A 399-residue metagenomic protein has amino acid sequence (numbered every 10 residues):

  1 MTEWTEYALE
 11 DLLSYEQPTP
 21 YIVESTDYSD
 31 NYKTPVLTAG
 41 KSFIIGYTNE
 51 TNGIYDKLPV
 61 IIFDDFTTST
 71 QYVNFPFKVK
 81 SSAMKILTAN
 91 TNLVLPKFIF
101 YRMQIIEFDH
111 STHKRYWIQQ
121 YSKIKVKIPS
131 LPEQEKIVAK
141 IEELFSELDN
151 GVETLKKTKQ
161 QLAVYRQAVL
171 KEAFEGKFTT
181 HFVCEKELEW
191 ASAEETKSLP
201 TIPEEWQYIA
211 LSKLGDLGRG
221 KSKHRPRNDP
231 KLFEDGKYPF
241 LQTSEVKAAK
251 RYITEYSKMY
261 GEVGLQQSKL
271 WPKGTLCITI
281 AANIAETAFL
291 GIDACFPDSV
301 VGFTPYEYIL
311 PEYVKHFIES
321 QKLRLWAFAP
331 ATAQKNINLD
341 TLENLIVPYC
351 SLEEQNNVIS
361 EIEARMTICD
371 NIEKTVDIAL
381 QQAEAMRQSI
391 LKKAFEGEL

Functional and structural regions predicted by a protein language model:
M1-E6, I128-C184, N344-L399: Amphipathic alpha-helical coiled-coil/heptad-repeat segments
M1-P20, D30-S42, K127, L131-V138 (+8 more regions): Non-catalytic DNA-recognition/assembly elements of restriction-modification systems
A8-L12, T67-I128, L211-D216, K247-T254 (+4 more regions): Basic, amphipathic alpha-helical recognition segments used for DNA target recognition
A8-L58, S69, F75, V79-A83 (+3 more regions): Sequence-specific dsDNA recognition surfaces
W117-S122, E143, Q167, K186-E189: Short, conserved phosphate-binding/catalytic loop or strand-edge motifs used in phosphoryl-/nucleotidyl-transfer
E172-A173, T179-S198, I202-P203: Intrinsic disorder at enzyme termini
